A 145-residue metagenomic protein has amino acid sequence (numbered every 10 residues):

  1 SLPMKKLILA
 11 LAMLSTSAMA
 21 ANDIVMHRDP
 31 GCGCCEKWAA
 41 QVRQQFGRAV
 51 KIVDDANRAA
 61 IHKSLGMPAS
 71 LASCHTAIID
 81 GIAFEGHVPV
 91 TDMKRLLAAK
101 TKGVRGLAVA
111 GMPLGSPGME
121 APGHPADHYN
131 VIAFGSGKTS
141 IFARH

Functional and structural regions predicted by a protein language model:
S1-P3: Short, Lys/Arg-enriched N-terminal segments with co-localized hydrophobic residues within the first ~10-30 amino acids
L11-A20: Hydrophobic h-region of N-terminal signal peptides that target proteins for export in Gram-negative bacteria
A20-Q44: Local sequence-structure signature of Cys/Sec-based thiol-disulfide redox active-site neighborhoods
N22-D23, Q45, C74-I79: Acidic/histidine-rich, surface-exposed loop or edge segments in extracytoplasmic proteins
D29-E36, I52-A56, F84-H87: Soluble non-cytosolic domains of exported or imported proteins
C35-A39, R58, H62, V90 (+1 more regions): Extracytoplasmic/secreted envelope proteins and their assembly/folding machinery, especially bacterial periplasmic
A39-R58: Conserved helix-turn-beta segment immediately C-terminal to the redox Cys motif in thioredoxin-like folds
K63-H145: Thiol/selenol-based redox catalytic cores and closely related redox-interacting motifs
